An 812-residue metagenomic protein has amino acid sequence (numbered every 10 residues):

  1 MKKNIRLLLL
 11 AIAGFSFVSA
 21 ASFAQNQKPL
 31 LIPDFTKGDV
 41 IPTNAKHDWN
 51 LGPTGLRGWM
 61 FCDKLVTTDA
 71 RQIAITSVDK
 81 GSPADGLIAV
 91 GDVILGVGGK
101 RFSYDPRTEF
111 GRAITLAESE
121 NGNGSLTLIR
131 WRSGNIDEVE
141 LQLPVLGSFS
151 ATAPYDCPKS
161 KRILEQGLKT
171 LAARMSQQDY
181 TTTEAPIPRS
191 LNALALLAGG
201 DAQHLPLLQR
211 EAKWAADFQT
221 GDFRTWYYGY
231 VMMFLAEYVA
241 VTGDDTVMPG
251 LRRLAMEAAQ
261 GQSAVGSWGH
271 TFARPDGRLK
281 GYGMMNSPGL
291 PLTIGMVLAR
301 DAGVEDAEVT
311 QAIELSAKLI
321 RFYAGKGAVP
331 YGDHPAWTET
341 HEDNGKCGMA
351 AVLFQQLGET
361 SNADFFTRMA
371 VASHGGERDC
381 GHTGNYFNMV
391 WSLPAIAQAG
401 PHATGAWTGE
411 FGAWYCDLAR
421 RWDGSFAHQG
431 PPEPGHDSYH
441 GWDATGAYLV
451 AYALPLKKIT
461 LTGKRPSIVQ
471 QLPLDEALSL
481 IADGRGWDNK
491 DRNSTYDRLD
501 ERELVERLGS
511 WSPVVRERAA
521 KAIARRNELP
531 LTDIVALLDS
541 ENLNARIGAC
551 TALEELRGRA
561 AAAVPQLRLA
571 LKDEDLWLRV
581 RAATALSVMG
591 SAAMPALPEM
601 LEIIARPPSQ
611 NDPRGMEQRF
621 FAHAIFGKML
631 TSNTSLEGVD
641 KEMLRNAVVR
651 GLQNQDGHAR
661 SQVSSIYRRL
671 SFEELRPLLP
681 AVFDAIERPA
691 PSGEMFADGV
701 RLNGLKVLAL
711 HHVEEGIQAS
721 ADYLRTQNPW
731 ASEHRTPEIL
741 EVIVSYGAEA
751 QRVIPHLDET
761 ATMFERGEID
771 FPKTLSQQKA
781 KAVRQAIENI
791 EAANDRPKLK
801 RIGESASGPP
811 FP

Functional and structural regions predicted by a protein language model:
Q25-D79, E138-A151: PDZ/PDZ-like peptide-tail recognition elements
D79-V93: PDZ/PDZ-like domain micro-motif
G96-I129: PDZ domains, with a preference for the canonical peptide-binding region formed by the helix
P154-L164, L196-R210, Y238-A255, V297-A317 (+10 more regions): Structural helix-adjacent loops and short alpha-helical linkers that scaffold large soluble proteins
I163-D179, Q203-D222, G250-W268, Q311-P330 (+9 more regions): Long, well-ordered core segments of solenoidal/helical folds
L164-L168, L205-A212, A255, D497-R507 (+8 more regions): Amphipathic alpha-helical scaffolding segments comprising HEAT/armadillo-like alpha-solenoid repeats
S190-A198, L353, Q398, G484-Y496 (+9 more regions): Structural detector for internal amphipathic alpha-helices that build alpha-solenoid repeat scaffolds
N362-F365, A395-Q398, H402-L504, K781-P812: Terminal, non-catalytic domain-edge segments
